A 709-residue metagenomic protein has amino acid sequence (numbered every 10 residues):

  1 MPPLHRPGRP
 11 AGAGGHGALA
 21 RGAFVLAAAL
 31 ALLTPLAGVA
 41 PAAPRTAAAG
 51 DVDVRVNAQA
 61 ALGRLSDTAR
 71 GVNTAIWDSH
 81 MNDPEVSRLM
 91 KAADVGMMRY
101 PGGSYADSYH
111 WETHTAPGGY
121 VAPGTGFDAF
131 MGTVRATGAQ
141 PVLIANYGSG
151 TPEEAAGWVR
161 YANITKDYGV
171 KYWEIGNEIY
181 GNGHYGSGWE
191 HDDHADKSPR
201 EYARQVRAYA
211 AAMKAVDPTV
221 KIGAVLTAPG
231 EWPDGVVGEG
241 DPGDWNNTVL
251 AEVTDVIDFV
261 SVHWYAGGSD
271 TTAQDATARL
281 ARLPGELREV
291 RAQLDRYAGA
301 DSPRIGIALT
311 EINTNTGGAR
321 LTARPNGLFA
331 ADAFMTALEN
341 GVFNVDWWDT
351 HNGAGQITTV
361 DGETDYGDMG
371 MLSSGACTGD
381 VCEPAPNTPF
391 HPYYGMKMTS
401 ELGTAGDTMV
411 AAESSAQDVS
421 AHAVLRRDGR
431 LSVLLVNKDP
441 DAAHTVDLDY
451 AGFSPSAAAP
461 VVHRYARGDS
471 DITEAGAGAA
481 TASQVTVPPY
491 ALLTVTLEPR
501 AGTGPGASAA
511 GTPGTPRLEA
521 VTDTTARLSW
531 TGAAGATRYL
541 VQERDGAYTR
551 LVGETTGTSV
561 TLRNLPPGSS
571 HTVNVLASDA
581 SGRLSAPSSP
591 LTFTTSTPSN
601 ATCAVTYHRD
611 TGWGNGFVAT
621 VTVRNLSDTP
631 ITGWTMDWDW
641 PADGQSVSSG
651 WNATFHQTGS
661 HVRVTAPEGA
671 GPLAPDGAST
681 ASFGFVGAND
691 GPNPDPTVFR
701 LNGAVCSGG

Functional and structural regions predicted by a protein language model:
A47-D255: N-terminal catalytic cores of secreted or lumenal carbohydrate-active enzymes
P199-A333, N340: Noncatalytic carbohydrate-binding groove/subsite architecture in carbohydrate-active enzymes
L309, T314-K397, E401, D407-A421: Aromatic/acidic polysaccharide-binding cleft in carbohydrate-active enzymes
S415-P455, T496, G614, A619-P630: Carbohydrate-binding surface patches
N437-A507: C-terminal beta-sandwich/jelly-roll accessory domains of carbohydrate-active enzymes
T503-A507, P598-G709: Extracellular low-complexity, O-glycosylation-prone Ser/Thr/Pro/Gly-rich "stalks" and linkers flanking catalytic
P505-G535, P567, L584-P598: Pro/Thr/Ser/Gly-rich low-complexity, intrinsically disordered linker/stalk tracts
L562-S581: Beta-strand-rich modules
